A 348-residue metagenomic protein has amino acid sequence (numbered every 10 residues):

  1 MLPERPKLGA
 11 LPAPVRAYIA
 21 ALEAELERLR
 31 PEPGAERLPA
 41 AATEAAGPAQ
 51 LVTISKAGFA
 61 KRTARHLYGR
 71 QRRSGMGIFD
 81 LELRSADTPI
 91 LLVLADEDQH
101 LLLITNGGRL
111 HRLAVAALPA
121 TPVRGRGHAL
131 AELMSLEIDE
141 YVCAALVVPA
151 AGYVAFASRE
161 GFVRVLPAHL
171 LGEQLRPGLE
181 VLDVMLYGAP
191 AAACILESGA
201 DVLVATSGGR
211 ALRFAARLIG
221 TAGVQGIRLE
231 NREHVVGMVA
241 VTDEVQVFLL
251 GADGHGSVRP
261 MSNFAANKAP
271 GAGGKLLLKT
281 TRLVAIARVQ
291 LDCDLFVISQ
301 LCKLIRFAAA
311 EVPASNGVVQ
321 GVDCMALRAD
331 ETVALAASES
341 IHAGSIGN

Functional and structural regions predicted by a protein language model:
M1-N348: Short, structured "edge-of-domain" segments at secondary-structure transitions
